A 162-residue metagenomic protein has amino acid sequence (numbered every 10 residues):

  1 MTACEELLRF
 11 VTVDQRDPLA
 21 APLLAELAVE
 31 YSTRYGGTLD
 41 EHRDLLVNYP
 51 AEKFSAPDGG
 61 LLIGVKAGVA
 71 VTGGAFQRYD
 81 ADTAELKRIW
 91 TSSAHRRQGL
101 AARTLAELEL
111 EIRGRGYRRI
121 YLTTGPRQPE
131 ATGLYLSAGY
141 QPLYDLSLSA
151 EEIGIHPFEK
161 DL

Functional and structural regions predicted by a protein language model:
C4-K87, S92, L105-E107, E111 (+2 more regions): Acetyl-CoA-dependent GNAT
P18, Q98, P129, E152: Loop/helix-junction capping segments adjacent to catalytic residues or to phosphate/diphosphate-binding pockets
R43, Y121-P126, T132-P157: Conserved catalytic-core motifs of GNAT/GCN5-like acyltransferases
D82, Q98, G114-R118: Short coil/turn segments at alpha/beta junctions that flank glycine-rich nucleotide-binding fingerprints
T91, R97-L110, G133-S137: Conserved acetyl-CoA-binding loop-helix of GNAT-fold acetyltransferases
L105, I112-T124: Conserved GNAT acetyl-CoA-binding A-motif
